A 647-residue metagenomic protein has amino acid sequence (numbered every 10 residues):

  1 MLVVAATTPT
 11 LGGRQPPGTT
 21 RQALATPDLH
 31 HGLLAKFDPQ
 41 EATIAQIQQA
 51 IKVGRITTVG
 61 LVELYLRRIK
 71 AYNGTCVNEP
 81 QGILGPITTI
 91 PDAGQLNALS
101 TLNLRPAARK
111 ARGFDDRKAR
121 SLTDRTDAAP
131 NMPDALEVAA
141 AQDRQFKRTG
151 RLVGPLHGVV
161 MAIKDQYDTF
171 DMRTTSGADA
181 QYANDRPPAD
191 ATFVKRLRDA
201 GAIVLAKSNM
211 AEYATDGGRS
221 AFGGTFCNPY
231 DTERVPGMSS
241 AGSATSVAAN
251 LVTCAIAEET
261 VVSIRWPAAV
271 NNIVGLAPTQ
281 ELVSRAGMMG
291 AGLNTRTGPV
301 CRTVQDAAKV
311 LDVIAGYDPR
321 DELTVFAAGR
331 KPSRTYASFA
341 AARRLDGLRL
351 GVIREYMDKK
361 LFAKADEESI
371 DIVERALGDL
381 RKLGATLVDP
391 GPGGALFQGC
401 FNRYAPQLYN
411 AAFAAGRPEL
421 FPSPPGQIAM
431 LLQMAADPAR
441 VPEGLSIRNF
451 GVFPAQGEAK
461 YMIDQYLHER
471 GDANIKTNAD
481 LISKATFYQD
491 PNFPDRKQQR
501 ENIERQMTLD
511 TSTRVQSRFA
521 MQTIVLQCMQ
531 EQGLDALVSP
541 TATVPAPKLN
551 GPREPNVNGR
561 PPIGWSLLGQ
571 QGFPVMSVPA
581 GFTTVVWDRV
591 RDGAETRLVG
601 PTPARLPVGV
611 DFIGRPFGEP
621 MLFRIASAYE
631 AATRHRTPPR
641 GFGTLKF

Functional and structural regions predicted by a protein language model:
V3-A23: Signal peptide processing junction and immediate N-terminal pro/mature segment of secreted/exported proteins
P16-T175, D179-A183, A214-T215, T324-P332 (+5 more regions): Short, well-ordered alpha-helical
P27-H30, L34-A35, K110-S121, H157-D179 (+4 more regions): Short helix-loop capping/hinge segments that flank enzyme active sites or metal/cofactor-binding pockets
G32-A35, Q46-R55, R120-P130, A180-N184 (+7 more regions): Second-shell loop/turn segments in exported
V62, A140, D190-A191, T335 (+4 more regions): Acyltransferase
A71, D199, A248-K360, S369-T386 (+5 more regions): Structural helix-boundary/capping segments
I90-A93, L102-S121, V153-T297, C301 (+5 more regions): Short glycine/serine-rich loop/turn segments
Q407, D510, A546-P562, W587-E595: Short, surface-exposed loop/helix-turn segments at secondary-structure junctions that function as lids/hinges flanking
